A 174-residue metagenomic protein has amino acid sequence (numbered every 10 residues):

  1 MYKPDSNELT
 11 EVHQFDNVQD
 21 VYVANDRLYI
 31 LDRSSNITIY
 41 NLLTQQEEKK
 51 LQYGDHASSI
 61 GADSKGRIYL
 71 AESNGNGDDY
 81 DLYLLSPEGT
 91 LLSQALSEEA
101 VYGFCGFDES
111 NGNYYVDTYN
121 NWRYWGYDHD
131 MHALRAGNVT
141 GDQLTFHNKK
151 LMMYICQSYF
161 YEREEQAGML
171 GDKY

Functional and structural regions predicted by a protein language model:
K3-N7, N41-Q45, S86-G89, D130 (+1 more regions): Short loop/turn segments that connect beta-strands within beta-propeller blades
E8-H13, Q46-L51, T90-L96, D142-K149: A short beta-strand motif characteristic of beta-propeller blades
D16-N25, D55-D63, A100-D108, H147-D172: Repeated scaffold domains used in trafficking and secretory/extracellular systems, primarily beta-propellers
Y22-V23, L31, A62, N76 (+5 more regions): Residue-level signal for WD-repeat beta-propeller blades
R27-I30, R67-Y69, N113-V116, Y174: Conserved beta-propeller blade signature
S35-N36, N74-D78, N120-Y124: Short glycine/acidic-enriched loop and turn motifs that connect beta-strands
